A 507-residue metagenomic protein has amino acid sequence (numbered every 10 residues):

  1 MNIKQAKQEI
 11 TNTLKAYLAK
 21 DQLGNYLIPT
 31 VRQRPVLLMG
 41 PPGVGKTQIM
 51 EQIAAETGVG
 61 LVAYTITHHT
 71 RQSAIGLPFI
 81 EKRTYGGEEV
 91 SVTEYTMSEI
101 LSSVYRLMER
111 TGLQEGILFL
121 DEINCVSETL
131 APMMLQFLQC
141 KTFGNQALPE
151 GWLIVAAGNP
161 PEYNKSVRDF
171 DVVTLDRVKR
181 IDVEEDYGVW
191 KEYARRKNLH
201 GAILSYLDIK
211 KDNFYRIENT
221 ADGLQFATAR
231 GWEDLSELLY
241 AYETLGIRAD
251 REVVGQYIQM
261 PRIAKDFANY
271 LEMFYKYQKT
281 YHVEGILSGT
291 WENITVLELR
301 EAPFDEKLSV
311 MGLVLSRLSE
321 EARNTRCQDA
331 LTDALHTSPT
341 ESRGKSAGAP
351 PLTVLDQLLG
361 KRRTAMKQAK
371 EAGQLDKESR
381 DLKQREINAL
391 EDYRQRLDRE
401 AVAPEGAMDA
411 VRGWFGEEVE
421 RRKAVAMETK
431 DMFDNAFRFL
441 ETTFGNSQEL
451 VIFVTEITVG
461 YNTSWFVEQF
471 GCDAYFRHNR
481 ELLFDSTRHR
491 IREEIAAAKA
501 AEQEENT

Functional and structural regions predicted by a protein language model:
M1-D212: AAA+ P-loop NTPase catalytic core and its hallmark functional loops
I3, K20, S98, S127 (+16 more regions): Short, structured coil/loop segments at alpha-helix boundaries
Q8, N12, A16, A55 (+17 more regions): Charged/polar, solvent-exposed surface patches and flexible loops
P35-L37, T57-T67, I80, E89-F119 (+13 more regions): Conformational switch/transducer regions in large eukaryotic molecular machines and scaffolds
R196-G360: Alpha-helical lid/collar subdomain of P-loop NTPases
R300-T507: Terminal-proximal interaction/regulatory segments of ATP-powered molecular machines
